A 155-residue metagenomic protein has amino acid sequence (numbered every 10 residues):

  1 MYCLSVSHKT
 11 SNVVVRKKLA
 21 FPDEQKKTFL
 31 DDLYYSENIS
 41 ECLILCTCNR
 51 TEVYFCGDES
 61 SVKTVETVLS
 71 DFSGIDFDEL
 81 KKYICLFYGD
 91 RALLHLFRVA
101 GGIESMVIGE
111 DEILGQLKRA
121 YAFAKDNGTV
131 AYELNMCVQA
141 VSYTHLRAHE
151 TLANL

Functional and structural regions predicted by a protein language model:
M1-P22: Short glycine-/aliphatic-rich beta-strand segments at the starts of folded cytosolic domains
F21-Y35: Short amphipathic alpha-helix segments
E37-S40: Residues that scaffold, gate, or flank divalent-cation-dependent active/transport sites
C42-T47: Short beta-strand
F55-D126: Accessory, often N-terminal, substrate/partner-engagement and coupling regions that sit outside the core NTP/cofactor
A140: Interdomain hinge/lid region at the active-site interface of Rossmann-like NAD(P)-dependent oxidoreductases
T144-T151: Conserved small/polar residues in nucleotide/adenosyl-binding loops
